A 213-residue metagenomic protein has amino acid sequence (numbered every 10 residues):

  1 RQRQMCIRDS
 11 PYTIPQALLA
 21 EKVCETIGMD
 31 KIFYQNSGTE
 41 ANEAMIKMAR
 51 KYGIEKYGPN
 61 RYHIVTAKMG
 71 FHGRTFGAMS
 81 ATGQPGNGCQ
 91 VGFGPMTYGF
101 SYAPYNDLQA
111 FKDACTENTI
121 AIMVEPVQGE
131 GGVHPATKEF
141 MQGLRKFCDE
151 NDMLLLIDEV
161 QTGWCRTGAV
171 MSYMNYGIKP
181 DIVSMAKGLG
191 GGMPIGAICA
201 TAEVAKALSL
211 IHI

Functional and structural regions predicted by a protein language model:
Q2-I7: Short, small-residue-biased leader/transition segments that mark boundaries at the very start of proteins
R8-I14, F33-E40, Q161, A186-G190: Active-site nucleophile and cofactor-binding loops and adjacent substrate-binding regions of central metabolic enzymes
E21-A121: PLP-dependent aspartate aminotransferase-fold enzymes
I46-K47, R74-A81, V133-H134, C165-V170 (+1 more regions): Short acidic, glycine/serine/threonine-rich loops at helix termini
F76-G77, A169, G177-A207: Active-site PLP attachment segment
T116, H134-G168: Catalytic PLP-binding core of fold-type I/II PLP enzymes
T119-V133: Short acidic, glycine-rich surface-loop motifs adjacent to enzyme active sites
